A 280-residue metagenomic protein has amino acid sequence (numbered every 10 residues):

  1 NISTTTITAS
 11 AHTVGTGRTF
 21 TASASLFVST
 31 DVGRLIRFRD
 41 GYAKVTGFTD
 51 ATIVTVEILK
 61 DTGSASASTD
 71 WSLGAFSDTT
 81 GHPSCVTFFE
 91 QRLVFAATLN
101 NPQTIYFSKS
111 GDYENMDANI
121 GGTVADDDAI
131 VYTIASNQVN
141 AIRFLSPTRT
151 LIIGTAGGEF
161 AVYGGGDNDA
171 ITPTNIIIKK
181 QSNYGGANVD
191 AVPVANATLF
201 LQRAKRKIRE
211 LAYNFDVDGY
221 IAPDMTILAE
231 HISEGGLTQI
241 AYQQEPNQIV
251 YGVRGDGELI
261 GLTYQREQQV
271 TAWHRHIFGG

Functional and structural regions predicted by a protein language model:
N1-D70, I221-S233, R275-H276: Autoprocessing Asn-cyclization modules and mimics
T69-P246, Q265-G280: Beta-propeller and closely related beta-pinwheel folds
Q248-V250: Structural hallmark of WD40 beta-propellers
